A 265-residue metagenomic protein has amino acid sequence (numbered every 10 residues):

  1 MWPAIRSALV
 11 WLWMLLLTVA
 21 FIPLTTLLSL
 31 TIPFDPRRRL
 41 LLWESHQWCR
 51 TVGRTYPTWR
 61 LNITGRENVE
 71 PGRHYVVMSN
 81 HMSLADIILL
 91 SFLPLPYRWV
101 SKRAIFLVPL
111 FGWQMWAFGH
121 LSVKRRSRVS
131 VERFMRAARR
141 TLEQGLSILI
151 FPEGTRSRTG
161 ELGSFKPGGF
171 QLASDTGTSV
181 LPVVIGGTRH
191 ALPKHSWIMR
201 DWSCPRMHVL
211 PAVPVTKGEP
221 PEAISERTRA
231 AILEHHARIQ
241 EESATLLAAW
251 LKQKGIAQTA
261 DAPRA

Functional and structural regions predicted by a protein language model:
A4-I5, E132-A265: Non-catalytic C-terminal accessory region of glycerolipid acyltransferases and related lyso-lipid remodeling enzymes
I5-L30: A hydrophobic membrane-anchoring feature enriched in long, contiguous, low-charge segments that mark signal-anchor
T25-W43, Q47, R54-T58, P71-R128: Catalytic core of membrane glycerolipid acyltransferases/transacylases, capturing the structured, soluble-facing
Y56-T64, V131-E132, R189-L192: Short gly/ser/thr-rich secondary-structure transition/capping motifs
I63, V77, W99, M207-V209: Generic preference for hydrophobic
T64, V100-K102, K124-R125, P152 (+1 more regions): Thr-Gly-centered strand-to-loop micro-motif
G65-E70: Glycine-rich helix-loop-beta junction characteristic of Rossmann-like nucleotide cofactor-binding loops
